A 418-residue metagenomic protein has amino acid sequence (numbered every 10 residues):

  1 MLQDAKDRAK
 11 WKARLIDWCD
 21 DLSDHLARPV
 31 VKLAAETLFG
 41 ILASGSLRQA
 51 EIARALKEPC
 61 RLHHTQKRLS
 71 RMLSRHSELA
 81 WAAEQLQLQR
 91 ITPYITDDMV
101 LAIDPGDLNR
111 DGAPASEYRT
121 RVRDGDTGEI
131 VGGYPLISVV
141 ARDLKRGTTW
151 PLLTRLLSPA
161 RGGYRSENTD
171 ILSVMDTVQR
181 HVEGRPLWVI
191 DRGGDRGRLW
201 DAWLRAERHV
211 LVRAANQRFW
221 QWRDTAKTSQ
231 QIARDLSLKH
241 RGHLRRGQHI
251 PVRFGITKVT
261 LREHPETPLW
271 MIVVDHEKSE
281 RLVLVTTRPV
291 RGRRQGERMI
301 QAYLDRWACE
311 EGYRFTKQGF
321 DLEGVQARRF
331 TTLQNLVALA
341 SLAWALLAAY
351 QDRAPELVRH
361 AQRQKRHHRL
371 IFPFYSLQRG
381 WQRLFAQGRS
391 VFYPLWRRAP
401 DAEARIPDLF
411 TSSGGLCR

Functional and structural regions predicted by a protein language model:
M1-S46, T65, E84, G112-P114 (+1 more regions): Single, function-defining residue in the core of a domain
A27, I41-S44, P59-R61, R90-Y94 (+1 more regions): Short secondary-structure boundary/capping segments within folded domains
L38, Q66-R146, T257: Active-site-proximal, Lys/Arg-enriched surface segment that forms a nucleic-acid-binding/basic interface patch
S44-R54: Short, charged amphipathic recognition helices of the HTH superfamily and cognate SANT/SANTA-like modules
A55, M72, Q318-G319: Short acidic/histidine-centered micro-motifs embedded in hydrophobic/aromatic stretches that mark compact functional
A55-R68: Short, basic interhelical loop/turn and adjoining N-cap of the next helix at nucleic-acid- or acidic-partner-contacting
